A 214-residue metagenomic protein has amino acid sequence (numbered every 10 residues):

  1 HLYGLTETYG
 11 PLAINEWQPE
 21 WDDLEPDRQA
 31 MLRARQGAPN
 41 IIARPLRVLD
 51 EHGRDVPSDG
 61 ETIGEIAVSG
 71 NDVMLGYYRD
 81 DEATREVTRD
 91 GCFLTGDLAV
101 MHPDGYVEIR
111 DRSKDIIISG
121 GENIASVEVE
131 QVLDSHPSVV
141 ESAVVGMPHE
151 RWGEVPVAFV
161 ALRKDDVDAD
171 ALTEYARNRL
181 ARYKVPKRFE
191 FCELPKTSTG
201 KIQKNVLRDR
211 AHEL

Functional and structural regions predicted by a protein language model:
H1-L2, T6-Y106, S113-I116, V129-E130 (+1 more regions): Conserved AMP-binding/adenylate-forming
L5, W17, H52, V145-E150 (+1 more regions): Short, solvent-exposed coil/turn elements at secondary-structure transition points
G10, I42, T62, V140 (+2 more regions): Residue-level signal for beta-strand positions within conserved beta-sheet cores that form or flank
G70, L75-G76, E86, L98-K184 (+2 more regions): AMP-binding/adenylate-forming catalytic core of the ANL superfamily
F189-C192: General small-molecule cofactor/ligand-binding pocket signal
R210-L214: Acidic/polar alpha-helix N-cap and adjacent early helical turns within long charge-rich amphipathic helices/linkers
